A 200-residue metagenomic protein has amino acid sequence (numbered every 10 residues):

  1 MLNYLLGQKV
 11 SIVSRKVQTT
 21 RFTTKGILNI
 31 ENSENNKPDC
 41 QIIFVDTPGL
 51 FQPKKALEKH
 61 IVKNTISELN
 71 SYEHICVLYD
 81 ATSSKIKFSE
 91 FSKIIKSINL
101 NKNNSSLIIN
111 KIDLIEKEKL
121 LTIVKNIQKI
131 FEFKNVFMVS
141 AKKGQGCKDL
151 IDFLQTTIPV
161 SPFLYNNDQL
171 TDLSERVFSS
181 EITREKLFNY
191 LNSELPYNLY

Functional and structural regions predicted by a protein language model:
M1-H74, Y79: Conserved G1/Walker A P-loop phosphate-binding module
Q8, I27-E31, E68, Y72-I75 (+4 more regions): Conserved, well-folded catalytic cores of nucleic-acid-processing and energy-transducing macromolecular machines
V17-T19, P48-F51, A81-K85, I112-I115 (+1 more regions): Conserved nucleotide-binding/hydrolysis micro-motifs of P-loop NTPases
Q18-R21, K59-V62, L69, K117 (+3 more regions): Amphipathic alpha-helical transducer elements in NTP-driven molecular machines
N32-I43, K59-F137, Y190: Conserved C-terminal guanine-recognition region of P-loop GTPase G domains, centered on the G4
N103-S106, I112-V177: Canonical P-loop GTPase G-domain recognition
E175-Y200: P-loop NTP-binding site
